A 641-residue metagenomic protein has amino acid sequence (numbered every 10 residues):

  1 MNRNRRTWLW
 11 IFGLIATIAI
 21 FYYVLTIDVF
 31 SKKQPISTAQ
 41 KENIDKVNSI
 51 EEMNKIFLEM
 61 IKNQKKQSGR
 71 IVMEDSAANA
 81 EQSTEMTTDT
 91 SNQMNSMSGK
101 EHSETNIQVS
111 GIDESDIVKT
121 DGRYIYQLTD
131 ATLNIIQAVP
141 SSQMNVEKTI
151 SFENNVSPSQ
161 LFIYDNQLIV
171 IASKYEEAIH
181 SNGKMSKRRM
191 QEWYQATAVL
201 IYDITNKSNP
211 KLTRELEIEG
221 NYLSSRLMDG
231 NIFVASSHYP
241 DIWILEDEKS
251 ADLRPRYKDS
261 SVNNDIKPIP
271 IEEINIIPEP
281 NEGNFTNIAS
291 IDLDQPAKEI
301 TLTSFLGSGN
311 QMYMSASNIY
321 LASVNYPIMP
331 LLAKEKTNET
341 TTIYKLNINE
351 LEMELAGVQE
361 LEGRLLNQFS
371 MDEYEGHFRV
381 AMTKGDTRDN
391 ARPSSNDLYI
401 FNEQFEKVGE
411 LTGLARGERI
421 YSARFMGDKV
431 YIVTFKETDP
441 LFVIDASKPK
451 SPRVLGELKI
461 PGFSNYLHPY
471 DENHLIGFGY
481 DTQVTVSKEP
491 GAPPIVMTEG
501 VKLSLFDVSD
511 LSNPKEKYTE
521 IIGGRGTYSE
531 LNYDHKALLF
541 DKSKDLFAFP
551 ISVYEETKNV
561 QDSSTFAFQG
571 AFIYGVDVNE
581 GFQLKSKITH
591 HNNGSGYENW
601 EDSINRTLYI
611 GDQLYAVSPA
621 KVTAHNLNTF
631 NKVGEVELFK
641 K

Functional and structural regions predicted by a protein language model:
N2-K641: Beta-sheet-rich non-transmembrane sensory/scaffold domains
